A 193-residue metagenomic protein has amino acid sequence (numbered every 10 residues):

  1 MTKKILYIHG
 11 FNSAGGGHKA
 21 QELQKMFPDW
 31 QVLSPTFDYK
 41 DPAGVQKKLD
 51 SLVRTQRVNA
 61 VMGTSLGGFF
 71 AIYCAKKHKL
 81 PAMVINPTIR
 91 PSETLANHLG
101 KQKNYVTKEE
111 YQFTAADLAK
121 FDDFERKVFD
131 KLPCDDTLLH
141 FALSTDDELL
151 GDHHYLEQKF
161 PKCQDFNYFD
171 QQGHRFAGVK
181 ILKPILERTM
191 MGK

Functional and structural regions predicted by a protein language model:
T2-T55, H174: Active-site catalytic motif of lipid deacylating hydrolases and related acyltransferases
Y7-F11, M62, A142-S144: Short hydrophobic segments within beta-strands
G16, A20-Q24, A71, D152-E157: Short, highly selective alpha-helical patches that border small-molecule cofactor pockets in redox/cofactor-processing
R57-A60, L138-H140: Short active-site oxyanion
N59-M62, P81-M83: Residue in the alpha/beta-hydrolase core beta-strand immediately N-terminal to the catalytic nucleophile
M62-G67, A71: Gly/Ala-rich beta-loop-alpha elbow adjacent to hydrolase catalytic centers
C74-H78: Aromatic pocket-lining residues of Rossmann-like dinucleotide-binding sites
P81-M83, P87-K193: The alpha/beta-hydrolase serine catalytic core
